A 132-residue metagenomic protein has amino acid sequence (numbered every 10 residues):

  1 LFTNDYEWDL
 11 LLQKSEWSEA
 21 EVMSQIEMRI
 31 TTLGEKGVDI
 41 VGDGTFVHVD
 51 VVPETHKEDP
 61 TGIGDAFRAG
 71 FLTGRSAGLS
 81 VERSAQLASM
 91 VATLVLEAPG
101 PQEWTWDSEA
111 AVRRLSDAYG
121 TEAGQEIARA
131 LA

Functional and structural regions predicted by a protein language model:
L1-N4: A short beta-strand/loop micro-motif in the catalytic core of glycosyltransferases that engages the nucleotide-sugar
E7-W8: Alpha-helix capping/helix-boundary segments
Q13-A132: Conserved phosphate-binding/catalytic region of the ribokinase-like
